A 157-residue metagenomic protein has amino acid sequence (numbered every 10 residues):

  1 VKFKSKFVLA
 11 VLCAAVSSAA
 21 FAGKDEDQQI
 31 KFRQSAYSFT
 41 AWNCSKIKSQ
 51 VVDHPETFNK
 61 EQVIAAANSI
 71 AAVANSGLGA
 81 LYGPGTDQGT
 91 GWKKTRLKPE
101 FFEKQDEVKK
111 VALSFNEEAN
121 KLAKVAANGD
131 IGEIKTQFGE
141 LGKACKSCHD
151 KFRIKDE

Functional and structural regions predicted by a protein language model:
V1-L9: Bacterial N-terminal signal peptides that target proteins for export
L9-A10, A20: Cleavable N-terminal signal peptides
C13-A14: Short, linear, compositionally biased motifs with a strong N-terminal bias
G23, D27-E157: Sequence context surrounding c-type heme c attachment/ligation sites in exported
